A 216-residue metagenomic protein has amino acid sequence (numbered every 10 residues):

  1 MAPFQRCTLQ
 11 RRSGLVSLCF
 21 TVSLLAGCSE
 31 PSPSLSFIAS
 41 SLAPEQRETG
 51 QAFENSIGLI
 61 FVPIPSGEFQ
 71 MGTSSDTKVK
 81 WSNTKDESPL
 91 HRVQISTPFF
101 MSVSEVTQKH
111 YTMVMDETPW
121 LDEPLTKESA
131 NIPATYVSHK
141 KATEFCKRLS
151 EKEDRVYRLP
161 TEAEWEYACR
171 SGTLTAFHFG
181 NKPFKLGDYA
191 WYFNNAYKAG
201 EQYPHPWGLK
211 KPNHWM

Functional and structural regions predicted by a protein language model:
M1-Q10: N-terminal secretory signal peptides that target proteins for export/translocation
A26-G27: C-terminal motif of bacterial Sec signal peptides marking the signal peptidase cleavage site
S34-F53: N-terminal low-complexity, Pro/Thr/Ser-rich intrinsically disordered segments that act as propeptides or flexible
F53-W120, S138-K140: A short glycine-rich, aromatic-capped structural motif
Q70, S74-N83, E128, Y136-M216: Functional-site microenvironments in short loops/helix caps that host divalent-cation chemistry
P124-I132: Short linear capping/connector segments at secondary-structure termini
